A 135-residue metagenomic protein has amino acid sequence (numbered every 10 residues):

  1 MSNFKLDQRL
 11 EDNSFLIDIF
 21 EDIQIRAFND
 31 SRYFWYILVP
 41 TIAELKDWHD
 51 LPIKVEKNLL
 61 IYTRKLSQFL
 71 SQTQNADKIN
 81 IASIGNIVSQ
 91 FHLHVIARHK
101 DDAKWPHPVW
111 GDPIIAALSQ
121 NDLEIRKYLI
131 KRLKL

Functional and structural regions predicted by a protein language model:
M1-L135: HIT superfamily nucleotide-processing domains
